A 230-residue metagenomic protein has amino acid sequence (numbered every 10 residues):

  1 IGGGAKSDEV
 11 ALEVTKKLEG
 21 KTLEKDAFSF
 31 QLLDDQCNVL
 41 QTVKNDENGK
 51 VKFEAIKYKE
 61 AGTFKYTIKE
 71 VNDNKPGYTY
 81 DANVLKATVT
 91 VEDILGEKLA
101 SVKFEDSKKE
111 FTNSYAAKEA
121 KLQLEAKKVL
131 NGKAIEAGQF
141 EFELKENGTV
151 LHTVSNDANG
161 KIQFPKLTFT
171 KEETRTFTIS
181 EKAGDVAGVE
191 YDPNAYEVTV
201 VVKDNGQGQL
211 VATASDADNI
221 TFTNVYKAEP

Functional and structural regions predicted by a protein language model:
I1-P230: Solvent-exposed loop/turn and edge beta-strand elements of beta-rich ligand-binding domains
